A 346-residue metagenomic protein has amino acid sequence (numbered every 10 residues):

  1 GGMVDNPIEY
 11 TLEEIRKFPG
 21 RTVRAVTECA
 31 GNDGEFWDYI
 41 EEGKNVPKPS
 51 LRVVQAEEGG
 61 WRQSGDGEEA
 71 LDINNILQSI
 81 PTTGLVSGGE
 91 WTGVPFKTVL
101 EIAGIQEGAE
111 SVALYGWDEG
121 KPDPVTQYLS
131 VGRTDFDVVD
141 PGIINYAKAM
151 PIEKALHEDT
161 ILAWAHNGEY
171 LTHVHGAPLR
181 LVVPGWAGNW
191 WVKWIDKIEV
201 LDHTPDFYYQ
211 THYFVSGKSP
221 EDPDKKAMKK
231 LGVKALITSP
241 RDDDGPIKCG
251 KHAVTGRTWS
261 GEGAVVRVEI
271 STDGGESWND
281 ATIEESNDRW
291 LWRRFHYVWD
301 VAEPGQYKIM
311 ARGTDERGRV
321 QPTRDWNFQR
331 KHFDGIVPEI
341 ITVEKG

Functional and structural regions predicted by a protein language model:
G1-G346: Structured, non-membrane catalytic/scaffold regions adjacent to prosthetic-group chemistry
